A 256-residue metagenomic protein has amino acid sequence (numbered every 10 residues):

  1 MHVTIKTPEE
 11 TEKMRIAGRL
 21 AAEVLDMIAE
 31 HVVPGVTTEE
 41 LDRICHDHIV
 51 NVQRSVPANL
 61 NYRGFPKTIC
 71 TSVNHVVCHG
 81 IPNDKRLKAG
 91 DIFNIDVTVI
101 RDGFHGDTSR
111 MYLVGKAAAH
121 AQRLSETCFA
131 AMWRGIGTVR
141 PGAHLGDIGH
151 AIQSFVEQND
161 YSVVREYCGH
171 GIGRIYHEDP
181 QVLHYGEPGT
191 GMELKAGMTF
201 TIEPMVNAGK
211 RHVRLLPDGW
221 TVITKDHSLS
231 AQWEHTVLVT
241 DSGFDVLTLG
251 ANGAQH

Functional and structural regions predicted by a protein language model:
M1-H256: Active-site neighborhoods and metal-handling regions in enzymes and metal-associated proteins
